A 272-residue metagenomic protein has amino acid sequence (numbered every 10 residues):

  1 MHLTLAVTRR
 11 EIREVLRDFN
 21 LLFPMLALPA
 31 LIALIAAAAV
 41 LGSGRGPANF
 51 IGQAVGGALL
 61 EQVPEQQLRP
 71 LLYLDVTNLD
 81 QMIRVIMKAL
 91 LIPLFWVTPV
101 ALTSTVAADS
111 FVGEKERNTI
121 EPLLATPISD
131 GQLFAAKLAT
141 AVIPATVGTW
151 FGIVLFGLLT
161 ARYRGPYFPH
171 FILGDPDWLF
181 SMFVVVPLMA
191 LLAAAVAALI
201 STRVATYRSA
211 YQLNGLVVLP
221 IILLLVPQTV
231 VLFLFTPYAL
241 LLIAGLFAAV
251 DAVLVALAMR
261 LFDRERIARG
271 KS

Functional and structural regions predicted by a protein language model:
M1-P29, K271: Aromatic- and glycine-rich beta-strand/loop motifs that create alpha-glucan
V15, T103-P122: Transmembrane helix boundary and interhelical loop/hinge segments in multi-pass membrane proteins
L16-F23, P169-V218: A structural motif at transmembrane helix-loop-helix junctions in multipass membrane proteins
R17-F50, L90-T103, V217-Q228, A252: Hydrophobic alpha-helical transmembrane segments of multi-pass membrane transport/permease proteins
G46-L102: Membrane-embedded or membrane-proximal helical elements that form or frame transporter/channel pores
N49-F50, A54, Q81, V154-F183 (+1 more regions): Membrane-interfacial helix-loop-helix connectors in multipass membrane proteins
T98, T103, D130-G157: Selective transmembrane-helix segments that form parts of the transport pathway or gating/packing helices in multipass
R203, A249-S272: Junction motif at the cytosolic side of a transmembrane helix
